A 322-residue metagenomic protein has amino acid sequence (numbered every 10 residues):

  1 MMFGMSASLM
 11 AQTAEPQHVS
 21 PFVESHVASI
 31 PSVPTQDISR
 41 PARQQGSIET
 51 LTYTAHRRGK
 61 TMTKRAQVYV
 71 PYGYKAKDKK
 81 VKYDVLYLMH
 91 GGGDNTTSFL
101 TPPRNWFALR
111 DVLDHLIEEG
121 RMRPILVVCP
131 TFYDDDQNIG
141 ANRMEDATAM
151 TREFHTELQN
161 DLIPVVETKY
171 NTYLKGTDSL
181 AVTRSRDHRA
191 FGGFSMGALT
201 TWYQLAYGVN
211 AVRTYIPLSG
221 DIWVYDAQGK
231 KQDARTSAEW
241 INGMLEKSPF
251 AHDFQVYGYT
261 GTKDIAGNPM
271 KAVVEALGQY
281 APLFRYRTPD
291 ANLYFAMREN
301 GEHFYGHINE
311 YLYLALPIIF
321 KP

Functional and structural regions predicted by a protein language model:
M1-M5: Sec-dependent N-terminal signal peptides of Gram-positive bacterial secreted proteins and lipoproteins
Q12-P322: Non-catalytic cap/lid and distal C-terminal segments of serine-dependent acyl enzymes
